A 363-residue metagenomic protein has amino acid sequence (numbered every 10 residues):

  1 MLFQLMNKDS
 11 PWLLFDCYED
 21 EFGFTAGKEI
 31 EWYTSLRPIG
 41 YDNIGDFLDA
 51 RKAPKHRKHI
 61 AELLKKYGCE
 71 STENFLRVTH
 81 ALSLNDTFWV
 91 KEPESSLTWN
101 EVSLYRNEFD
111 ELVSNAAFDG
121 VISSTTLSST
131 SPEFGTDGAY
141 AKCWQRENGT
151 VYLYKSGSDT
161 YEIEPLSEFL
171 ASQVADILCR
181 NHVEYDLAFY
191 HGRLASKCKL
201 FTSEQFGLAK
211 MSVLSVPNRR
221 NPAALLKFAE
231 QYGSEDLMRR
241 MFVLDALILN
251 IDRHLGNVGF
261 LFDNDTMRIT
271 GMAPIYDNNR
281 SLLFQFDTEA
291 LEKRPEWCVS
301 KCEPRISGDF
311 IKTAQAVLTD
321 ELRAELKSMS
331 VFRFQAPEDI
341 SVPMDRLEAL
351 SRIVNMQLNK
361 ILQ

Functional and structural regions predicted by a protein language model:
M1-V243, L247-L249, L261-Q363: Phosphate/dinucleotide-binding and metal-coordinating scaffold of catalytic cores in nucleotide-dependent enzymes
H254, G259-L261: Conserved protein-kinase catalytic-loop segment immediately C-terminal to the catalytic Asp of the HRD motif
